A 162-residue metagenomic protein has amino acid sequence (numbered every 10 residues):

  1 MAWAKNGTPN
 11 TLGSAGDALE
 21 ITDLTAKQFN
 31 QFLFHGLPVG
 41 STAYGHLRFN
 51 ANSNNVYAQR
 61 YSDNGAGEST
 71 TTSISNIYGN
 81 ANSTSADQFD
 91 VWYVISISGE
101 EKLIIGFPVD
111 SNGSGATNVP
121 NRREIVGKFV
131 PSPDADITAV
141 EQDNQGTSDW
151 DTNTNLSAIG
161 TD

Functional and structural regions predicted by a protein language model:
M1-D162: Surface-exposed molecular-recognition determinants
